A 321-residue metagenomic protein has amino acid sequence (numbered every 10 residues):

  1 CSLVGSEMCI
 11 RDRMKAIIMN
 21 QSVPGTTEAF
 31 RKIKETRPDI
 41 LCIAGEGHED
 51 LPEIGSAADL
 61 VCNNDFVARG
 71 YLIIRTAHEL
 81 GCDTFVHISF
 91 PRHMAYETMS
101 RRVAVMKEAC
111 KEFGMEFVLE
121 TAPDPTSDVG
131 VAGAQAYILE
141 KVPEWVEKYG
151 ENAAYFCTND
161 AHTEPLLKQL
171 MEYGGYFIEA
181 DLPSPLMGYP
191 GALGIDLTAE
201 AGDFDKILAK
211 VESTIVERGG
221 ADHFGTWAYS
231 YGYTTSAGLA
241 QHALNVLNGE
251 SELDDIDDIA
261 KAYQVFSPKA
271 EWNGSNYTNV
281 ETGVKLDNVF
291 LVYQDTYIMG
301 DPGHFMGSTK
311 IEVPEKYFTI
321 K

Functional and structural regions predicted by a protein language model:
C1-G5, C9-I10: Single conserved hydrophobic/aromatic residue that forms the stacking wall/gate of nucleotide- or nucleobase-binding
R13-V23, I40-G45, V86-S89, F117 (+3 more regions): Periplasmic-binding protein-like
S22-T26, G47-P52, P91-A95, D124-S127 (+1 more regions): Solvent-exposed loop/turn segments at secondary-structure junctions within structured extracellular/periplasmic domains
R31-K34, D39, F113, F117-A122 (+1 more regions): Extracellular/periplasmic bilobed ligand-binding domains
I33-F66: Flexible loop/hinge segments that line or gate small-molecule binding clefts
V61-L119, A243: An alpha-beta-alpha
K107-F117, E164-N248: Extracellular/periplasmic periplasmic-binding protein-like sensory domains
I207-K321: Hinge/cleft segment of the Venus flytrap/periplasmic-binding protein
